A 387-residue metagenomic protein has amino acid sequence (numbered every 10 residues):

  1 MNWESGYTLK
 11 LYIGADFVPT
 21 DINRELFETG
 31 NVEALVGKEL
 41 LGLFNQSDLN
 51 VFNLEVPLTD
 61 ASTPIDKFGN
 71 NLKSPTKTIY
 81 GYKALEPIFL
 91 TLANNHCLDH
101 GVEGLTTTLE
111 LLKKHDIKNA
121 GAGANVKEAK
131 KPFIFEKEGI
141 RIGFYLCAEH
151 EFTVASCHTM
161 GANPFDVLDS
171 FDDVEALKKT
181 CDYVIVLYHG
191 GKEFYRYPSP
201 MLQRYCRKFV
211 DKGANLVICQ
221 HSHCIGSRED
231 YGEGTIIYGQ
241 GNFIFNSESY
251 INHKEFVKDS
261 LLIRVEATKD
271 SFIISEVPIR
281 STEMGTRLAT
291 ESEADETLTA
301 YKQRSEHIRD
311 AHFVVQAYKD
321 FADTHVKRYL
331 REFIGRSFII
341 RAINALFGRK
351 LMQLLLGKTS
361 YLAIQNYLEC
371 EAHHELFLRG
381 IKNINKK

Functional and structural regions predicted by a protein language model:
W3-E4, I13, P19, N23 (+5 more regions): Catalytic alpha-helical scaffold of carbohydrate-active enzymes acting on polysaccharides/glycoconjugates
K10-D16, R141-E149, I185-L187, I237-Q240 (+1 more regions): Active-site-proximal beta-strand elements of phosphoester/diester hydrolases
I13-A15, N50-E55, P87-N95, K118-G123 (+4 more regions): Active-site neighborhood of phospho(di)ester-bond hydrolases with catalytic His/Asp-centered motifs
P19-I22, L58-A61, N95-L109, V126-K131 (+4 more regions): Active-site environment of divalent metal-dependent phosphoester hydrolases
I22-K38, L72-K73, E136-V184, R204 (+1 more regions): Binuclear metal-dependent hydrolase catalytic cores centered on His/Asp/Glu-rich metal-binding motifs
A61-K83, Y183-N215: Active-site-proximal segments of metal-dependent phosphoesterases and phosphodiesterases across multiple
E86-F89, P200-L261: Conserved beta-sheet core of the metallophosphoesterase superfamily
K254-E255, D259-K387: A short C-terminal boundary segment appended to hydrolase-like catalytic domains
